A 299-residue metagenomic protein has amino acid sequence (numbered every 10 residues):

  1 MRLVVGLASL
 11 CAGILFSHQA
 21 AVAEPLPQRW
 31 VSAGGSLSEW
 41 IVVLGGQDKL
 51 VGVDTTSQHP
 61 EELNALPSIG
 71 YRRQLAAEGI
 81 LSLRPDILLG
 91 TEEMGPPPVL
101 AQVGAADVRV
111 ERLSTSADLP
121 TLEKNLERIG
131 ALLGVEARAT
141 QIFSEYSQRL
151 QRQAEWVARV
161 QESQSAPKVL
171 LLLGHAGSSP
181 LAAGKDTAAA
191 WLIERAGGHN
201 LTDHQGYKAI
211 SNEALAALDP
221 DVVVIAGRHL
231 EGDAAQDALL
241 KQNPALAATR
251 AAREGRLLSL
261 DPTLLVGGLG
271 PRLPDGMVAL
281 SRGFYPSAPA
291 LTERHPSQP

Functional and structural regions predicted by a protein language model:
M1-A8: Bacterial N-terminal signal peptides that target proteins for export
G13-A20: C-terminal segment of classical bacterial N-terminal signal peptides
E24-R29, P98-G177, H199-Q205, R253-P299: Extracytoplasmic substrate-binding proteins
Q28-L83, I87-M94, P98-V99: A short, structured surface patch at a secondary-structure boundary
G34, E92-E93, Q205, A226-L230 (+1 more regions): Short secondary-structure boundary segments
D54, A183-K208, G227, S259: His/Asp/Glu-enriched short active-site or ligand-binding loop at hydrolase and phosphoryl-transfer sites
A77-R84, S211-V222: Short helices/loops that flank or line small-molecule/ion binding pockets
P96-A105, I225-K241: A ligand-binding cleft/hinge motif common to bilobed small-molecule-binding domains
